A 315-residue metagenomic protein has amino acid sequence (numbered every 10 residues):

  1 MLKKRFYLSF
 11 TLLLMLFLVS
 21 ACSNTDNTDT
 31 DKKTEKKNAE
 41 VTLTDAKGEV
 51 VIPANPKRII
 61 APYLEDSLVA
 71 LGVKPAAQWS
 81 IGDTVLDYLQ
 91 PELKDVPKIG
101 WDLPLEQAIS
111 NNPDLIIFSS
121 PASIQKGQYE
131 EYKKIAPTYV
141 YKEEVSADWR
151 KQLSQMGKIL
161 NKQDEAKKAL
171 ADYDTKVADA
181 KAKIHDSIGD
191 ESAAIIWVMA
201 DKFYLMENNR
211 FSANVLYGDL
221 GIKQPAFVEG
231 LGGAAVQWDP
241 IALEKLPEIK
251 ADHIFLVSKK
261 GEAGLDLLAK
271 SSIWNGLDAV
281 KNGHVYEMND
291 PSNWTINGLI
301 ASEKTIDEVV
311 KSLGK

Functional and structural regions predicted by a protein language model:
L2-T11, A21-Y63, E165-I196, K259-K260 (+3 more regions): Bacterial Sec-exported substrate-binding components of ABC uptake systems
D45-K47, D83, V96-E106, G233-L243: Short helix-initiation/N-cap motifs at beta->coil->alpha
I60-Q107, L115, S120-P121: A short, structured surface patch at a secondary-structure boundary
G82-D87, L205-Q237: Alpha-helical, coiled-coil/dimerization segments enriched in small aliphatic residues
N112-F118, P137, L246, A251-D252: Proline-aspartate-enriched helix->loop->beta-strand connector
I124-G127, K142-Q155, D190-V215, G232-G233 (+1 more regions): Extracytoplasmic ligand-binding site segments that recognize negatively charged/polar headgroups
K134-D201, I296-K315: Extracytoplasmic substrate-binding proteins
I249-K315: Structured C-terminal subdomain patch of bacterial secreted/periplasmic proteins
